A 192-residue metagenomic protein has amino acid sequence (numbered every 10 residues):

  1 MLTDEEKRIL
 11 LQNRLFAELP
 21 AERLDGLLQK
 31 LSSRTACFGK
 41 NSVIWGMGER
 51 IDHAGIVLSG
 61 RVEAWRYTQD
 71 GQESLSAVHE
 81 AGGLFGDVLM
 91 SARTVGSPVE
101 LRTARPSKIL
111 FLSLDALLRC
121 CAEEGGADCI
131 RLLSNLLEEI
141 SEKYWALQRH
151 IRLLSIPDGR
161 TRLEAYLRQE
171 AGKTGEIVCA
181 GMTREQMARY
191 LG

Functional and structural regions predicted by a protein language model:
M1-K40, L89-R93: Cyclic nucleotide-binding regulatory module and flanking cytosolic helices
K30-L31, E49-I51: Short, small/polar residue-rich loop motifs at catalytic or cofactor-binding pockets
L31, L75-L137: Cyclic-nucleotide recognition modules
F38, V43-E49: Short phosphate-coordinating micro-motif centered on Lys-Gly-acidic
N41, D52-W65, A81-G82: Glycine- and acidic-residue-biased ligand/ion/polar-headgroup-sensing regions
V62-S74: A short beta-strand-loop-beta hairpin characteristic of the jelly-roll/cupin
A127, A146-G159, K173-C179: Short, Lys/Arg-enriched, Trp-marked, Pro/Gly-tolerant hinge/linker segments that flank
G159-R162, Y166-G192: Phosphate-/nucleic-acid-contacting segments
